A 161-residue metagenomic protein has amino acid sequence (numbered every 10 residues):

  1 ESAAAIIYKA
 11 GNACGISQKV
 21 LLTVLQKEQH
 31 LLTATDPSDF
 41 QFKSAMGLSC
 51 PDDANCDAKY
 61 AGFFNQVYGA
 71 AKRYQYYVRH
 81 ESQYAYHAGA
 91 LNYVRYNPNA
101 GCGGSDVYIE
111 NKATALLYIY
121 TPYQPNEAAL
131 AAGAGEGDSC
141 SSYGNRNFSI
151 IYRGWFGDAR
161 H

Functional and structural regions predicted by a protein language model:
E1-Q29: Export/targeting segments at the very N-terminus of extracytoplasmic proteins
K19, A45, V67: Extracellular structured ligand-interaction cores
K19-L22, T33-P37, Q83: Short, solvent-exposed secondary-structure capping/transition elements
Q26-L31, R73-Y76: Glycine-rich, acidic and aromatic/proline-enriched surface loops and short helix-turn segments that act as binding
H30-D36, C56-D57: Extracytoplasmic/secreted cell-surface and envelope-processing proteins
S38-A54: Substrate-binding/active-site groove segments that recognize and process beta-1,4-linked N-acetyl-hexosamine
D53-H161: Non-catalytic cell-wall polysaccharide-engagement segments
